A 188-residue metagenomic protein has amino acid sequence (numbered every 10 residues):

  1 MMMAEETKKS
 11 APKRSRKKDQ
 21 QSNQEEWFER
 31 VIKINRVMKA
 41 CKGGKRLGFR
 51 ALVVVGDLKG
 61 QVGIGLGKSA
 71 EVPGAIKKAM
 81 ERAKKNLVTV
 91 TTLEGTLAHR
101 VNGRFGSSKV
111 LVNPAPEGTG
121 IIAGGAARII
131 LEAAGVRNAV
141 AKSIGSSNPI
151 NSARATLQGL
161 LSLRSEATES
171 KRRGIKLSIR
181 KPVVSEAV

Functional and structural regions predicted by a protein language model:
M1-V188: Ribosome-associated RNA-binding proteins
